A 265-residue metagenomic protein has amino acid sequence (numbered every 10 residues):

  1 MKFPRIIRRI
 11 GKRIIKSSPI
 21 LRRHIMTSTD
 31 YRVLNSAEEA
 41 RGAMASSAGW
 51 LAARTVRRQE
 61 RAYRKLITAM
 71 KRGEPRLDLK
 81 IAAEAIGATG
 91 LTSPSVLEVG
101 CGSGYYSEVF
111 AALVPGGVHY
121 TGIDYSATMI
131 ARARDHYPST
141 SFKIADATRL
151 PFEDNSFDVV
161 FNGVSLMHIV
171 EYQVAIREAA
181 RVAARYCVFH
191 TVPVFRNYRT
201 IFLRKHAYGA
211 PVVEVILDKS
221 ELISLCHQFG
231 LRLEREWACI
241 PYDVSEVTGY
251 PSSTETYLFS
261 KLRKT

Functional and structural regions predicted by a protein language model:
P4-G90: Conserved class I S-adenosyl-L-methionine
P94-G102: Conserved class I S-adenosyl-L-methionine
S103-T148: Class I SAM-dependent methyltransferase SAM/SAH-binding core
R149-D154: Short conserved loop adjoining the S-adenosyl-L-methionine
V159-E171: A short SAM/SAH-binding and catalytic strip from SAM-dependent methyltransferases
Q173-Y186: A short glycine-rich, Lys/Arg-flanked "PGG" loop and its adjoining helix->strand segment in the class I
V188-I216: Conserved class I S-adenosyl-L-methionine
V213-E236: Short alpha-helix
